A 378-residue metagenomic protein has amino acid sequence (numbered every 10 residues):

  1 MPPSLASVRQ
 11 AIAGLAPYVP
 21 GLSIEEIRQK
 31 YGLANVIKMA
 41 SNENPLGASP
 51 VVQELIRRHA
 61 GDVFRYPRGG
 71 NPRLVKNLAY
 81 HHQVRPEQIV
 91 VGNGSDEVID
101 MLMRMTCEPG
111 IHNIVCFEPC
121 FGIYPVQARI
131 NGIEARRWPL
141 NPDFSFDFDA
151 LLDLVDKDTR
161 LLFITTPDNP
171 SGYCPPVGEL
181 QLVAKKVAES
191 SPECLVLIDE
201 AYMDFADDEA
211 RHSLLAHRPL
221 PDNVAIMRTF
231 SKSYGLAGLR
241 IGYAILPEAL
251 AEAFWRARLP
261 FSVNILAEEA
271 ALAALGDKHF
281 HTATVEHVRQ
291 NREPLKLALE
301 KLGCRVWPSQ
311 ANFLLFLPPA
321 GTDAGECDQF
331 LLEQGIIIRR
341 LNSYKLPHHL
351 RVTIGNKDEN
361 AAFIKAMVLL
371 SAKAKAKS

Functional and structural regions predicted by a protein language model:
M1-R65: N-terminal "arm"/small-domain region of PLP-dependent enzymes with the aminotransferase-like
N35, R85-I89, G110-N113, D158 (+4 more regions): Short acidic capping loops at alpha-helix termini that bridge into adjacent secondary structure
F64-P67, N71-N113, N131: Phosphate-binding glycine-rich loop
G70, N223-W307: PLP-dependent aminotransferase class I/II
M105-I164: PLP-dependent aminotransferase-like
R129, S145-D158, P170-S233: Active-site pre-lysine segment of PLP-dependent enzymes
P142, V288-R289, K301-Q334, L350: Conserved PLP-binding catalytic core of the aspartate aminotransferase-like
G178, F330-Q334, R339, S343-S378: PLP-dependent enzyme catalytic core of the Aspartate aminotransferase-like
